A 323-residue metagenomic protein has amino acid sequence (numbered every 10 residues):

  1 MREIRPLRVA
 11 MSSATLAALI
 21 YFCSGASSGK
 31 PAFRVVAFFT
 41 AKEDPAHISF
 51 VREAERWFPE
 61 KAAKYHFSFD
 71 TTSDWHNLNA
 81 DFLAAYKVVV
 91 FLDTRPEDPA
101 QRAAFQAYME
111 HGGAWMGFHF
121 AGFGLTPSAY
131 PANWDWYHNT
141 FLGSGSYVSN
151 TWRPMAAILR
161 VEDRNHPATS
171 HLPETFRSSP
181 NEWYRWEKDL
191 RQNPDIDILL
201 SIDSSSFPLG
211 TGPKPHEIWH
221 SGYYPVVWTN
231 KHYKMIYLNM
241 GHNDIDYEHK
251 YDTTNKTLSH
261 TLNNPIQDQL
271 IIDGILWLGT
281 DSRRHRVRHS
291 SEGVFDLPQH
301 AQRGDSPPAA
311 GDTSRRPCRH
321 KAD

Functional and structural regions predicted by a protein language model:
M1-L7: N-terminal secretory signal peptides that target proteins for export/translocation
A10-Y21: Bacterial N-terminal signal peptides
L16, A26-S27: Cleavable N-terminal signal peptides
S27-K30, V36-L125: Helical hinge/lid and interdomain linker segments adjacent to catalytic or ligand-binding clefts that mediate domain
K30-F33, S49, W57-E60, K64-F67 (+4 more regions): Extracellular ligand-binding/catalytic regions of CAZymes and related secreted enzymes and adhesion modules
E53, W57, A100, A104 (+3 more regions): Extracytoplasmic/secreted proteins, especially bacterial periplasmic and envelope-associated proteins
R95-E174: A glycine-rich, often tryptophan-bearing local segment used as a flexible ligand/cofactor-contacting loop or short
N150-N239: Catalytic beta-strand/loop cores that center a nucleophilic Ser/Cys/Thr and support acyl-enzyme chemistry
